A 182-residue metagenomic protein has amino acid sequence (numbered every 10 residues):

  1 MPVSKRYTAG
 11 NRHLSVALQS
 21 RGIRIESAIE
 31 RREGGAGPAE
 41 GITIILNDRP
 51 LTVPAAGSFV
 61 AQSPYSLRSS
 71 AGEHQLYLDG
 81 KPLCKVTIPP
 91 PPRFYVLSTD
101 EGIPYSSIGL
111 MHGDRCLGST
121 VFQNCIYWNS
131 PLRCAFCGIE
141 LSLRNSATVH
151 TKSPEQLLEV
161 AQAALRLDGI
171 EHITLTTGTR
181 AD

Functional and structural regions predicted by a protein language model:
M1-P64: Short Lys/Arg-enriched alpha/beta "domain-start" segment
R6, R12, R21-R24, R31-R32 (+9 more regions): Arginine residue identity/basic-tract feature
I23-I25, I29, I42-I45, I88 (+5 more regions): Weak global preference for isoleucine
E26, E30-E33, E40, E73 (+6 more regions): Glutamate identity and glutamate-enriched acidic tracts
D48, D79, D100, D114 (+2 more regions): Acidic-enriched, low-complexity/disordered segments with a strong bias for Aspartate over Glutamate
T52-A135, I139-H150: N-terminal [4Fe-4S]-dependent radical SAM core
C116, G138-E159, A164-D182: Core AdoMet radical
